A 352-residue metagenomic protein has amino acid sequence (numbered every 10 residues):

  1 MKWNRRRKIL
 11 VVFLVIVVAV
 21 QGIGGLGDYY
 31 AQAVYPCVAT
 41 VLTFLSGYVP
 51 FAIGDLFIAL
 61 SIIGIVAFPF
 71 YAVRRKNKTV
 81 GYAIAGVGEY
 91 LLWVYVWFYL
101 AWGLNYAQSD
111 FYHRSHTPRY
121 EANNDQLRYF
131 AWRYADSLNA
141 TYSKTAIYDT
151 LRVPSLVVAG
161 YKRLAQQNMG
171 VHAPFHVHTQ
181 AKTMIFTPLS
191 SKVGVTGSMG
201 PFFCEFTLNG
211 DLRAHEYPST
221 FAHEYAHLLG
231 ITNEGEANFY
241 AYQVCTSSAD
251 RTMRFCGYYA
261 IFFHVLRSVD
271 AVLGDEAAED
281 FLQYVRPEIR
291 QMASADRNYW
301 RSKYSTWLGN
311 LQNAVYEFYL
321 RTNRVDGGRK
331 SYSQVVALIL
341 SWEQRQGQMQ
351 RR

Functional and structural regions predicted by a protein language model:
M1-I9: N-terminal membrane topogenic signal
L14-Y71: Membrane-embedded alpha-helical segments of integral membrane proteins
G27-A33, G103-L127: Alpha-helical transmembrane signal-anchor/signal-peptide segments
P50, H215-Q243: Active-site recognition of the HExxH zinc-binding catalytic motif
V66-F70, N77-H113: Transmembrane alpha-helices and immediately adjacent membrane-cytoplasm interface residues in multi-pass integral
D125-Y134, T232-A277: Post-HExxH zinc-binding segment in Zn-dependent metallohydrolases
T145-F206, G210, A214: Auxiliary, metal-adjacent structural segments of Zn-dependent hydrolase domains
R290-R352: Pan-zinc metallopeptidase signature
